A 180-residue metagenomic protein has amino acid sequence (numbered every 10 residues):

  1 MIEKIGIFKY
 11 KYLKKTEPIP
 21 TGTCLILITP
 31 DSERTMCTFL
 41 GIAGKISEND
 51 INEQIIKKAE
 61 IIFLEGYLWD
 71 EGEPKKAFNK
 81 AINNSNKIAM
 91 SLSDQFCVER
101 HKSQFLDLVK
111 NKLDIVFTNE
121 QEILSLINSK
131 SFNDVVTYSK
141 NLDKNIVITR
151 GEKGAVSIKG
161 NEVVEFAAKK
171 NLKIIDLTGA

Functional and structural regions predicted by a protein language model:
E3-T16, I26-I175: Ribokinase/PfkB-type carbohydrate-kinase core domain
I19-T21: Short acidic/glycine-enriched loop/turn segments that link adjacent beta-strands
